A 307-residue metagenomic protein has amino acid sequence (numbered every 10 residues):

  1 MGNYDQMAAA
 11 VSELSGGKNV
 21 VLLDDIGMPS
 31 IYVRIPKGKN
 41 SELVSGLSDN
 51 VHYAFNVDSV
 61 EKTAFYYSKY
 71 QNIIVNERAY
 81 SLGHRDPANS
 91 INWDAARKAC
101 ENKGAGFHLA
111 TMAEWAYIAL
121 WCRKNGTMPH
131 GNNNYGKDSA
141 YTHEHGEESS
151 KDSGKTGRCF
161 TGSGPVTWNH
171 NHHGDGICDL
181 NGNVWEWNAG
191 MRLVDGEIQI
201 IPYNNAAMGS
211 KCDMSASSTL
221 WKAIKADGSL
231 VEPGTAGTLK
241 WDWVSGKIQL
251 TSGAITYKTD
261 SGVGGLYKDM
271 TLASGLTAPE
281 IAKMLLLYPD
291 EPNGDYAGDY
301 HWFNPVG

Functional and structural regions predicted by a protein language model:
M1-G2, E144-R158, G162-G164, N171 (+3 more regions): C-terminal, surface-exposed recognition/capping segments
M1-V20: Charged, compositionally biased non-catalytic regions
A9, D94-A95, P279, K283: Polar/charged alpha-helical tracts
A9-L14, S41-S48, K155-G157, G164-P165: A short linear-motif detector with a strong N-terminal bias
N19-A105, D195-K258, Y267: Extracellular adhesion/carbohydrate-recognition regions
N50-L180, V184, G209, K225: Short aromatic-cysteine micro-motif
Y117, R192-G196: Flexible loop/turn segments at secondary-structure boundaries
R123-M128, R192, I201-Y203: Short secondary-structure boundary/capping segments
